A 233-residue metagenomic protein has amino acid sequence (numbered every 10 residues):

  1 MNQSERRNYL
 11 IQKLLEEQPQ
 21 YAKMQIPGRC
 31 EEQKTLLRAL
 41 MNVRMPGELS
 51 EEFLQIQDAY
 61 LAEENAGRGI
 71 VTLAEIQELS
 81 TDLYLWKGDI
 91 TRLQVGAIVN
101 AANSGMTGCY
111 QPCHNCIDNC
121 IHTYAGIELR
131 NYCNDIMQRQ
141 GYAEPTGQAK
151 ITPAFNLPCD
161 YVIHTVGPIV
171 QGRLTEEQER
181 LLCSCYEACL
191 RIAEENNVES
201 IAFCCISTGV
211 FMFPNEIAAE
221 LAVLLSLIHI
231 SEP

Functional and structural regions predicted by a protein language model:
M1-I76: Non-catalytic accessory regions outside enzyme or core folds
A59-S104: Long amphipathic N-terminal alpha/beta scaffold segment
T91, E194-E195, L227: Residue-level signal for alpha-helix termini/capping positions
V95-I98, A102-N196: Glycine-enriched loop-and-adjacent helix/strand subsegments that border the catalytic/binding cleft of enzyme cores
Q171-R173, G209-M212: Short, solvent-exposed loop/turn segments at secondary-structure junctions
L181-Y186, N215-V223: Charged helix-capping and loop-helix junction motifs
E195-V210: Short, glycine-/small-residue-enriched flexible loop/hinge segments at domain edges that mediate gating
S226-P233: Residue-level detector of conserved catalytic or cofactor/ligand-binding positions in enzyme active sites
